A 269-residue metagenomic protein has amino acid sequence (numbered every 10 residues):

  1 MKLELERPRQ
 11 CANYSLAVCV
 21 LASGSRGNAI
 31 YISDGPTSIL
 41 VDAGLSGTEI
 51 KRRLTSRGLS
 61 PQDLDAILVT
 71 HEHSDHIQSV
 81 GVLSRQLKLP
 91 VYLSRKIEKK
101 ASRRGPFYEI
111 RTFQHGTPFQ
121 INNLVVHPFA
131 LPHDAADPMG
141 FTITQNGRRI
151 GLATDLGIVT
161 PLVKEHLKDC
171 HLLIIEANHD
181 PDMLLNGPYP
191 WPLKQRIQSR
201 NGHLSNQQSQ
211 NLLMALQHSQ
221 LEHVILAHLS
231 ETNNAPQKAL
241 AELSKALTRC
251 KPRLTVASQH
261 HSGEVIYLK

Functional and structural regions predicted by a protein language model:
M1-R57, M139-T154, L172: Conserved beta-strand hairpin/beta-sheet module of binuclear metal-dependent hydrolase folds, prominently
K2, C19-A29, T70-V80, E98 (+2 more regions): Structured catalytic core of nucleotide-sugar glycosyltransferases
K2-L5, S94-G147: Metallo-beta-lactamase
A22-S23, A43-L45, E72, L131-D134 (+3 more regions): Active-site metal-binding loops of divalent metal-dependent hydrolases
V41-G44, L64-E72, Y92-R95, G151-T154 (+3 more regions): Active-site neighborhood of phospho(di)ester-bond hydrolases with catalytic His/Asp-centered motifs
G47-L93: Active-site metal-binding motif and surrounding structural segment of the metallo-beta-lactamase
S74-I77, E98-K100, A135-A136, V159-P161 (+3 more regions): Active-site environment of divalent metal-dependent phosphoester hydrolases
P161-S258: Cap/insert and terminal regions of metallo-dependent hydrolase folds
